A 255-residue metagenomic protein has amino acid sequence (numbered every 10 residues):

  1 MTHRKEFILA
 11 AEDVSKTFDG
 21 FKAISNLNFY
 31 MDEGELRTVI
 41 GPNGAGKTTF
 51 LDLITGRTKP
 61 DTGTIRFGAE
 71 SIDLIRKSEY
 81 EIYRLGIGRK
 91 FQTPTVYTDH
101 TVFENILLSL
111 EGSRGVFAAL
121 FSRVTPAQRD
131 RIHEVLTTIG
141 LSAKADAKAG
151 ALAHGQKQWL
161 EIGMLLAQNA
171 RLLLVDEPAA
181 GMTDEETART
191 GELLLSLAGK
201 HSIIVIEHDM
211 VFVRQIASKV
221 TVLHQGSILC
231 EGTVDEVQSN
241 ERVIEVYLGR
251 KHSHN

Functional and structural regions predicted by a protein language model:
T2-N255: Glycine-rich phosphate-binding loops of nucleotide-dependent enzymes
